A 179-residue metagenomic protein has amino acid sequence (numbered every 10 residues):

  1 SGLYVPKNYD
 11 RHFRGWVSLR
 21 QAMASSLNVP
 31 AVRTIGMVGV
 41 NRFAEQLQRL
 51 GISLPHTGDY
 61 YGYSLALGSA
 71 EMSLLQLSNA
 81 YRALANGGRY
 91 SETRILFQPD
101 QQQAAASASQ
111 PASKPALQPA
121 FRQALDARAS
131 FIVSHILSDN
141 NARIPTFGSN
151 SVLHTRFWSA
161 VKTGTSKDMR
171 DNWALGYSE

Functional and structural regions predicted by a protein language model:
G2-I52, D59-N86, R128, D139: Active-site-adjacent helix/loop patches that line small-molecule binding or acyl-intermediate pockets
Q21, S25, E71-E179: A penicillin-recognizing enzyme superfamily signal
E45, T57-G58, R94, R170: Residue-level detector of family-conserved "landmark" positions at structurally sensitive sites
